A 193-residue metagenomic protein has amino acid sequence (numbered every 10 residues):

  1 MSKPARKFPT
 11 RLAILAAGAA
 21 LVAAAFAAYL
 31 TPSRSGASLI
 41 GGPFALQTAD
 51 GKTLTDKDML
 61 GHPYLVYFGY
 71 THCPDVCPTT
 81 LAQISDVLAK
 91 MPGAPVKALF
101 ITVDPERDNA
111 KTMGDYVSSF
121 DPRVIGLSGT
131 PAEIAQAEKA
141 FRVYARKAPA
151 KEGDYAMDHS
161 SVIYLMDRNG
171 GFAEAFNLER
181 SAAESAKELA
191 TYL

Functional and structural regions predicted by a protein language model:
M1-Q47, Y192: N-terminal targeting signals for export/organelle localization
L39-G41, P63, D158-S160: Short, small/polar residue-rich loop motifs at catalytic or cofactor-binding pockets
A45-Y64, L88: A short beta-strand-turn-helix
D56-I84: Short active-site neighborhood of thiol/selenol oxidoreductases, capturing the structured segment around
P63, L88-P92, E138-F141, A145 (+2 more regions): Sec/Tat-exported extracytoplasmic proteins
L65-V66, A98, I163: Hydrophobic beta-strand anchors of alpha/beta hydrolase catalytic cores
T79-A137: Structural microenvironment flanking redox-active thiols in thiol-disulfide oxidoreductases
E133-E188: Thiol/disulfide oxidoreductase modules built on the thioredoxin-like
